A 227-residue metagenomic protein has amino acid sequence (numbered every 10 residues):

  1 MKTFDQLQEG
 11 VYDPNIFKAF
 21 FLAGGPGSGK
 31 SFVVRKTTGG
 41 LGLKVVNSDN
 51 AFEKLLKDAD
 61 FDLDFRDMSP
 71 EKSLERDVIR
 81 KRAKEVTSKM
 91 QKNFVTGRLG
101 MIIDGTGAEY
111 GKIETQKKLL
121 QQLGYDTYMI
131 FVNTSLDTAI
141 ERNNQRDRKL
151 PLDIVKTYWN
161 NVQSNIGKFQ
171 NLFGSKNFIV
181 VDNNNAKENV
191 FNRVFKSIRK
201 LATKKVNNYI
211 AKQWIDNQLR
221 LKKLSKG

Functional and structural regions predicted by a protein language model:
K2-G10: Proteolytic processing junctions in secreted/extracellular precursors, especially proprotein convertase/trypsin-like
G10-F17, N93-V95: Phosphate-binding P-loop
A19-F21: Short hydrophobic/aromatic beta-strand immediately N-terminal to the Walker A/P-loop
G25-P26: The conserved Walker
G29: Conserved glycine(s) of the Walker
F32-L99, G111: Conserved substrate/cofactor phosphate-moiety recognition/catalytic segment in nucleotide-dependent phosphotransferases
G40, L136-G227: Conserved GTP-binding G-domain of TRAFAC-class P-loop NTPases and closely related GTPase folds
Q121-E141: Conserved phosphate-donor/acceptor-positioning beta-strand/loop module used by diverse small-molecule
